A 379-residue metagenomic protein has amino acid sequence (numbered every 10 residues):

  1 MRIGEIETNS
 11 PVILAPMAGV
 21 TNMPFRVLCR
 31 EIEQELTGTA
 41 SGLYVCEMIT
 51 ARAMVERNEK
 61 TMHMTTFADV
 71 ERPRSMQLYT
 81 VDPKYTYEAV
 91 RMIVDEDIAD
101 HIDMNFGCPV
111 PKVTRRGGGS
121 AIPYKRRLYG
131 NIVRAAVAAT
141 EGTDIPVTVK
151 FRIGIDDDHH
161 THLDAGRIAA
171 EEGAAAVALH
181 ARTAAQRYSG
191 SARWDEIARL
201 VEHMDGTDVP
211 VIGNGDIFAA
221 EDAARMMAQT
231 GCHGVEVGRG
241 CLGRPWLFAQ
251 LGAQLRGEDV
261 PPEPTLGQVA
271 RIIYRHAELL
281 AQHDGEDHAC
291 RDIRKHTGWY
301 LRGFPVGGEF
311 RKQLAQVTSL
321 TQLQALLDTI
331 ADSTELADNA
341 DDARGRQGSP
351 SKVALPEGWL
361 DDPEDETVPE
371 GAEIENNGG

Functional and structural regions predicted by a protein language model:
M1-T8, V12-I13, A18, P24 (+6 more regions): Alpha/beta catalytic cores of nucleotide-metabolism and tRNA/nucleoside-modifying enzymes
R2, M17-E96: Glycine-rich, positively charged N-terminal anion/phosphate-binding segment
P11-T21, P73-T86, I122-P123, V149-H162: Active-site mouth loops of central-metabolism enzymes
V12-A15, Y44-C46, R74-L78, D100-I102 (+4 more regions): Hydrophobic faces of well-ordered beta-strands that scaffold small-molecule active sites in alpha/beta enzyme cores
M17-G19, I49-A51, Y79-V81, G107-P109 (+4 more regions): Active-site beta-loop-alpha junctions enriched in small/polar residues
E35-T39, Y87-G118, I122, R126-P210: Alpha/beta enzyme core
R57-T61, K125, L179, R244 (+1 more regions): Short, solvent-exposed helix-helix connector turns and helix-capping sites enriched in acidic/polar residues
